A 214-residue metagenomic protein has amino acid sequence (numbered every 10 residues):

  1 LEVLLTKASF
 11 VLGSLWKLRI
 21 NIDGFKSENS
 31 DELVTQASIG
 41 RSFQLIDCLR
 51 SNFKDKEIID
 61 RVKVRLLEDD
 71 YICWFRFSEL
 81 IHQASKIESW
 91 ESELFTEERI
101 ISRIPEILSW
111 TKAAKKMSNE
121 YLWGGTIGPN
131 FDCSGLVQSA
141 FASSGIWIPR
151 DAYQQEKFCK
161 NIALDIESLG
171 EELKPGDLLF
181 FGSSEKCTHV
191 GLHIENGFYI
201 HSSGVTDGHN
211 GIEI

Functional and structural regions predicted by a protein language model:
L1-E2, R61-E97: Short, structured interface segments
V3, A8, G13-I22, K26 (+3 more regions): Aromatic- and glycine-rich peptidoglycan recognition patches
G13, G40, L173-G176: Loop/turn positions that initiate beta-strands
K17-E28, Q154-L164: Short, structured beta-strand/loop micro-motifs enriched in basic residues and often containing a Trp
L33-S78: SH3/SH3-like beta-barrel superfamily modules
E106-F131, R150: Active-site nucleophile-His-acid catalytic modules used for acyl/amide transfer and hydrolysis across diverse enzymes
I127-S144, I148-D151: Active-site nucleophilic cysteine motif
P149-I214: ...with weaker cross-activation on analogous glycine-rich loops/strands in unrelated enzymes
